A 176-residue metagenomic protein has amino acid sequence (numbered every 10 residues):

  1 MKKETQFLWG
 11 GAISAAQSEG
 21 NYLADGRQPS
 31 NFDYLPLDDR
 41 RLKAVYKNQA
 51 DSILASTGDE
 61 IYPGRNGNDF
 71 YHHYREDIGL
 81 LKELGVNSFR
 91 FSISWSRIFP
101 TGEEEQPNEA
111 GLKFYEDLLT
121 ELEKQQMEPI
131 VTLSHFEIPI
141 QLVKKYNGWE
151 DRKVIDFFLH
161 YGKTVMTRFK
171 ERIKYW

Functional and structural regions predicted by a protein language model:
M1-N108: N-terminal structural segment of carbohydrate-active enzymes
A44-N48, S52, E76-Y175: Substrate-binding cleft and catalytic face of glycoside hydrolase catalytic domains, especially the flexible beta-alpha
